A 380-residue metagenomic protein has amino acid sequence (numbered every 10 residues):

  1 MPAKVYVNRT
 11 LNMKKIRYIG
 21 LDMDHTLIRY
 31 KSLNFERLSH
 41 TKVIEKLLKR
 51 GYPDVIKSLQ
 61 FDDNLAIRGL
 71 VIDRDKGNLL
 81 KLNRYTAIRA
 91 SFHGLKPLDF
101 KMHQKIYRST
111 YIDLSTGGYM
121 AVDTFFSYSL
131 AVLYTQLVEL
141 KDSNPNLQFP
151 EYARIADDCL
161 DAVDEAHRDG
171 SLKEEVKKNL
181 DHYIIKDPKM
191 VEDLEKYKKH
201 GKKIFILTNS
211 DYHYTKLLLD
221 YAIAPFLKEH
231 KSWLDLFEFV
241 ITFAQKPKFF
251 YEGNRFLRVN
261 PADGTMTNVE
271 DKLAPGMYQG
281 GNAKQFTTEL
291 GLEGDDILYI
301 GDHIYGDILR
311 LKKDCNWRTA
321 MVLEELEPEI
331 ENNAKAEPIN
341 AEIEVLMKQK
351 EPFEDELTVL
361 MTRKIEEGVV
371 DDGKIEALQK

Functional and structural regions predicted by a protein language model:
M1-K380: HAD-like aspartate-dependent phosphatase fold
